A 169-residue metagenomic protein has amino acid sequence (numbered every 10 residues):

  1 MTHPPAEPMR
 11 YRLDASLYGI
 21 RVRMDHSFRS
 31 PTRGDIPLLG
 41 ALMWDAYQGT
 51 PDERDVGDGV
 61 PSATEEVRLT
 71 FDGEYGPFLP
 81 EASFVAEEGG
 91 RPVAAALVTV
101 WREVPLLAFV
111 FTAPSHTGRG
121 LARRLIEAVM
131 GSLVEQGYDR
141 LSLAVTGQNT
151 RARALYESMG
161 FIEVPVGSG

Functional and structural regions predicted by a protein language model:
M1-T32: Acyl-donor-binding surface of acyltransferase catalytic domains
S27-D52, V56: A short beta-loop-alpha structural element at the N-terminal edge of CoA-dependent acyl/N-acetyltransferase catalytic
G57-V93: Active-site rim helix/loop that mediates acceptor-substrate recognition in acyltransferases
F78, V100-A108, T117, Q136: A conserved beta-turn-beta hairpin within the catalytic core of GNAT-like acetyltransferases that forms part
S83-V85, R91-T99, L106-F111: Conserved beta-strand in the GNAT
T112, G118-E135, A154-S158: Conserved acetyl-CoA-binding loop-helix of GNAT-fold acetyltransferases
P114, L143-R153, G169: Conserved beta-strand-loop-alpha-helix junction that forms the acyl-donor binding cleft
L133-A144: Conserved GNAT acetyl-CoA-binding A-motif
